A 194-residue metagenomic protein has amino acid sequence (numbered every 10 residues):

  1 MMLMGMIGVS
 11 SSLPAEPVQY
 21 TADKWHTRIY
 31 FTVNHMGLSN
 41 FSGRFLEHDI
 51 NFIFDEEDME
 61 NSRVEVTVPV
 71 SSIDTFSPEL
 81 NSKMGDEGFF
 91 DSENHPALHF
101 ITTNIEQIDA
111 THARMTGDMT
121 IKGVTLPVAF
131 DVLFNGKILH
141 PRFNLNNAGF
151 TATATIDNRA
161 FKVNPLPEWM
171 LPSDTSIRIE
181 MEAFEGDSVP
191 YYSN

Functional and structural regions predicted by a protein language model:
M1-G8: Bacterial N-terminal signal peptides
L13-N194: Low-complexity, acidic/polar, glycine-enriched regions of mature
